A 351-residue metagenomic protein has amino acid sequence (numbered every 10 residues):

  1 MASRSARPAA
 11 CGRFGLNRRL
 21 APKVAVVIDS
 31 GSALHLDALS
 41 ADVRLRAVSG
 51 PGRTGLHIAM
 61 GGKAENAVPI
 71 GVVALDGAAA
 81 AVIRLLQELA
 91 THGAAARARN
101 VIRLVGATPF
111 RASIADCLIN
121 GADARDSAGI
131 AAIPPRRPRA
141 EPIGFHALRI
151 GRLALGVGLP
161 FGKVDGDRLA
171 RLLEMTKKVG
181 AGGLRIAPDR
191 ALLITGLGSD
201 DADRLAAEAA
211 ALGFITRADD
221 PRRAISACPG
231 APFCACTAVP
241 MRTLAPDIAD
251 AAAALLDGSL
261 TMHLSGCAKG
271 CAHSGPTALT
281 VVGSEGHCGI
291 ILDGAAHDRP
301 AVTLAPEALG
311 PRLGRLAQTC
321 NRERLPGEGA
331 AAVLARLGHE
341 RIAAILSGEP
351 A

Functional and structural regions predicted by a protein language model:
M1-A59, G71-V73, A80, V157-V282: Small-residue-enriched alpha-helical segments and adjacent helix-cap loops that form tight helix-helix packing
R4, G15-L16, A301-A351: Short flanking/linker segments adjacent to small metal-binding domains or redox-active Cys/His motifs
G12, L16, Q87-A94, I119 (+6 more regions): Generic secondary-structure signature for well-ordered alpha-helical cores
L20, V24-L104, G275-G327: Mobile "lid/hinge" segments at catalytic clefts and subdomain interfaces of large enzymes
Q87, T91-H92, G144-I150, G180-I186: Short, flexible, solvent-exposed loop/turn segments with mixed acidic/basic and small polar residues
A94-I143, D200-L205: Terminal amphipathic helices with adjacent charged low-complexity linkers/tails
N100-G106, R190-T195, A331-V333: Conserved short loop/turn motifs at secondary-structure junctions
C117-A122, A128-E174, K178, I215: Gly/Thr-rich phosphate-binding loop signature of adenosyl cofactor/nucleotide-binding cores
